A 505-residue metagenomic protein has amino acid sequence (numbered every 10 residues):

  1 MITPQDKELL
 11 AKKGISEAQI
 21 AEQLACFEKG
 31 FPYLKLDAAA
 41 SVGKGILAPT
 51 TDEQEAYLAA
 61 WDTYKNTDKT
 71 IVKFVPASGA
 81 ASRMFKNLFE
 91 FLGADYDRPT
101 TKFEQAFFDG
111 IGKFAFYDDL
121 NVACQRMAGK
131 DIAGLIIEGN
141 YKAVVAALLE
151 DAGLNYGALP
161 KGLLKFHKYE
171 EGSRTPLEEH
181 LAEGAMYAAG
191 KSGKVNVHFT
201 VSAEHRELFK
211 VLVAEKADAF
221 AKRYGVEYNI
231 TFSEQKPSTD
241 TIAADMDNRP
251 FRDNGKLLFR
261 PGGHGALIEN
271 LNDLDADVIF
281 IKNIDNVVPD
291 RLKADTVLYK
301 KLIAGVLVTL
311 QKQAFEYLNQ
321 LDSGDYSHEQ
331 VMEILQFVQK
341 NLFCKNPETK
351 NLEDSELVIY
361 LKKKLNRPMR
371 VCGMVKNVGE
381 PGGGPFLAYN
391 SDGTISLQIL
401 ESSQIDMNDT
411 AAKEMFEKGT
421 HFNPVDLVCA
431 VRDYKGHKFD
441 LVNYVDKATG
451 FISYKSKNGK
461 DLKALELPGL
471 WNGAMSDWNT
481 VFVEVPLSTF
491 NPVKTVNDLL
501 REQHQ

Functional and structural regions predicted by a protein language model:
I2-G43, L352, E356-N366, R370-V371 (+4 more regions): Long, compositionally biased intrinsically disordered regions
L10, G14, A39-V378, L387-I399 (+4 more regions): Domain-scale recognition of functional cores that engage charged ligands
K130-E138, Y156, D285, K300-K340 (+1 more regions): Conserved catalytic alpha/beta cores of large enzymes that bind or transform nucleotide phosphates and polynucleotides
K216-A221, L387, N408-E417, L465-N472: Intrinsically disordered, low-complexity boundary segments flanking structured domains
I279, Y389-P424, D433, T449-Y454: C-terminal, active-site-flanking charged/polar segments
